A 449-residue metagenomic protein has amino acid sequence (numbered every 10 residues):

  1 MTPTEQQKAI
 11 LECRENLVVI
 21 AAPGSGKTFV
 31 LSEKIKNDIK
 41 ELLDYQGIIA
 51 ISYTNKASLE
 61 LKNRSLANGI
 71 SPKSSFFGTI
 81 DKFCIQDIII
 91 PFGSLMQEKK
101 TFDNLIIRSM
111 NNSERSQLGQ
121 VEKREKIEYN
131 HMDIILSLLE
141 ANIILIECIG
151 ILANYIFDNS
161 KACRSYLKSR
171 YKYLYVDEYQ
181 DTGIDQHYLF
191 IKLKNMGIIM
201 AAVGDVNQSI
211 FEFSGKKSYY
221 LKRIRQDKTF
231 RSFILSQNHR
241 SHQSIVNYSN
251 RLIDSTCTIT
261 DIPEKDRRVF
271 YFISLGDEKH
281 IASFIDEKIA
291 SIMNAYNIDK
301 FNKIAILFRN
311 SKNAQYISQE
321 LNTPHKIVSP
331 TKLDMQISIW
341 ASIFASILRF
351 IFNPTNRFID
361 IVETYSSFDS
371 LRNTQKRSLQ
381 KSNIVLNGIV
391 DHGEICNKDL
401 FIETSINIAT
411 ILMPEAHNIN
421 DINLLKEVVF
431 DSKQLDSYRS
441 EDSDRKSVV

Functional and structural regions predicted by a protein language model:
M1-G93: P-loop NTPase Walker
M1-V19, V30, G47, L95-Y175 (+3 more regions): Accessory N-terminal region flanking or inserted into the helicase ATPase core in nucleic-acid motor proteins
P72-K73, G78, F83-I144, C148-I149 (+1 more regions): Coupling/switch/interface segments within P-loop NTPase motor domains and analogous charged loops in nucleic-acid
E178: Walker B catalytic acidic pair
D181-T182, Q208-E212, N313: Residues immediately C-terminal
L189-D266: Conserved RecA-like helicase ATPase core segment that couples NTP binding/hydrolysis to strand translocation
F230-R231, Q237-P324: Helicase P-loop NTPase motor core
N302-V449: Core RecA-like ATPase module of SF1/SF2 helicases and allied nucleic-acid translocases
